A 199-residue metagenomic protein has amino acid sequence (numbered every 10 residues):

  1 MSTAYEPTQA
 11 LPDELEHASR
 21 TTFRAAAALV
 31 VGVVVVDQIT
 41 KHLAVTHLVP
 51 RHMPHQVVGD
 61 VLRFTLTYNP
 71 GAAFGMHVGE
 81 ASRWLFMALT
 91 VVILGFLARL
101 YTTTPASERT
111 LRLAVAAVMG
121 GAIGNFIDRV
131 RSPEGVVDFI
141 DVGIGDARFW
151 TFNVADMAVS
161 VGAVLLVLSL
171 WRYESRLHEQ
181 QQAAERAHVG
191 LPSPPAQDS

Functional and structural regions predicted by a protein language model:
M1-S199: Alpha-helical transmembrane bundles and membrane-interface segments of multipass inner-membrane proteins
